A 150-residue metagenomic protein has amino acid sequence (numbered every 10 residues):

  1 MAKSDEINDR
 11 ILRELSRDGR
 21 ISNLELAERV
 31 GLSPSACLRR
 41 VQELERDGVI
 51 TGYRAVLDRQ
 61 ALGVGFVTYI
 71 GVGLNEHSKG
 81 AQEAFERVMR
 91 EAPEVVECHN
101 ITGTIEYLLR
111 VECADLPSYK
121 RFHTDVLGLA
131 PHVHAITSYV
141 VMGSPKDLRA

Functional and structural regions predicted by a protein language model:
M1-A150: A compositional/biophysical signature of low hydrophobicity enriched in polar/charged and small residues
